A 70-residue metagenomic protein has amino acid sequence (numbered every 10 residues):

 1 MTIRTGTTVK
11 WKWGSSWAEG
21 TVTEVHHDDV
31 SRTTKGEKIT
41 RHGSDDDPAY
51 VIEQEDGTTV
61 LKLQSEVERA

Functional and structural regions predicted by a protein language model:
A18-V25: Short beta-strand-centered aromatic/proline hotspots
V25-S31: Short, conserved beta-turn/loop elements at beta-strand boundaries and strand-helix junctions
R32-H42: Cytosolic, membrane-proximal regulatory domains of ion/volume homeostasis and mechanosensation machinery
R41-A70: Intrinsically disordered, low-complexity, charged/polar segments
